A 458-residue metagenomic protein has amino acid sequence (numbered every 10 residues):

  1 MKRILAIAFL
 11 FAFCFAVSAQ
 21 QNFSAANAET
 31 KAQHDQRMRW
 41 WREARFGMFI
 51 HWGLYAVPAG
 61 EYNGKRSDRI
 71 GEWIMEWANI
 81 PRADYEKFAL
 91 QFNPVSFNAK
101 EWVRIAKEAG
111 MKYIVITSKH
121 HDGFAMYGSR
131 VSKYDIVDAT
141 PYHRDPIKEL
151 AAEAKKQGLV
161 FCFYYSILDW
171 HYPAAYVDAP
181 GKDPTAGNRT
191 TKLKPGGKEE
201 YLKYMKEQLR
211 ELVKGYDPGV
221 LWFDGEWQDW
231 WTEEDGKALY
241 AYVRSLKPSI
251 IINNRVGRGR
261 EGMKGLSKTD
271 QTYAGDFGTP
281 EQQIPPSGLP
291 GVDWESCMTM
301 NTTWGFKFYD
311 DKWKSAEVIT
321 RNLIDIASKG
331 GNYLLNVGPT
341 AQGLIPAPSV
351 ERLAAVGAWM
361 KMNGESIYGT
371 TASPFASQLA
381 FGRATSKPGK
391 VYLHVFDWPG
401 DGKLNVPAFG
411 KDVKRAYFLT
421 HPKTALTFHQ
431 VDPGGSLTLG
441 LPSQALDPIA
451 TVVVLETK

Functional and structural regions predicted by a protein language model:
M1-I4, A106: Positively charged n-region of N-terminal signal peptides that target proteins for export
A6-A16: Bacterial N-terminal signal peptides
Q20-K458: Mature catalytic domains of secreted/periplasmic carbohydrate-active enzymes
